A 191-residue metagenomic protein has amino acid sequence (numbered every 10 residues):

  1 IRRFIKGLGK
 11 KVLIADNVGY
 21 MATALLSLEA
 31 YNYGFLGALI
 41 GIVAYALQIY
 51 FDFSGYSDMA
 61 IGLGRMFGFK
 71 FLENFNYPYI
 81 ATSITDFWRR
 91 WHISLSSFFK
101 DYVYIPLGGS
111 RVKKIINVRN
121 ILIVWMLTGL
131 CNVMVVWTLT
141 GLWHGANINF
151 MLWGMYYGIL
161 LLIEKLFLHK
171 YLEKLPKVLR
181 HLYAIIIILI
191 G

Functional and structural regions predicted by a protein language model:
I1-G191: Membrane-embedded transmembrane alpha-helical bundles that form the catalytic cores of multi-pass lipid-modifying
